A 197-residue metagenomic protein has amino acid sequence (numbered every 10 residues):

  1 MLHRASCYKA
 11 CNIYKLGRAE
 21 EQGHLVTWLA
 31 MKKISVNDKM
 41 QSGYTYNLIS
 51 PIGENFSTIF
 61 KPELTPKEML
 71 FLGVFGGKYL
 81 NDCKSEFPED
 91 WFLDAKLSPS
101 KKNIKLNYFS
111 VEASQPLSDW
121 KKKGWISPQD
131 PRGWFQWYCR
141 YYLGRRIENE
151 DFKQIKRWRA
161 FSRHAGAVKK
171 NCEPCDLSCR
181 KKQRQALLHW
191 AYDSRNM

Functional and structural regions predicted by a protein language model:
L2, L16, Q22: Cationic, low-complexity basic patches in intrinsically disordered or flexible, solvent-exposed regions
V26-T27: Intrinsic disorder/low-complexity segments
K32-Q129, R145, R163-A186, M197: Compositionally biased, intrinsically disordered low-complexity regions enriched for acidic
Y141-A165: Short linear, low-complexity motifs centered on an aromatic residue
